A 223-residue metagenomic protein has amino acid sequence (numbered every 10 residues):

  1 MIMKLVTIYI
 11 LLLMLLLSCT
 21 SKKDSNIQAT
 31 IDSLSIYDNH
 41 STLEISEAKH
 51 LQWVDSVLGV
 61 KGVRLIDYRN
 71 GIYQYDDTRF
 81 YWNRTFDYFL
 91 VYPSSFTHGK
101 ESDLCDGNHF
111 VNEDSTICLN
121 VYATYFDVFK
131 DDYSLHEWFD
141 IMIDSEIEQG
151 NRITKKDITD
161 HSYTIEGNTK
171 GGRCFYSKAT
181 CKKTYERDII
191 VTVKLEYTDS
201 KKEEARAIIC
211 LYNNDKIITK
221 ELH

Functional and structural regions predicted by a protein language model:
M1-I8, K22: Positively charged n-region of N-terminal signal peptides that target proteins for export
V6-L17: Sec-dependent N-terminal signal peptides
T20-I117, T169, K183-H223: N-terminal targeting sequences that direct proteins away from the cytosol to non-cytosolic compartments
W82, T124-F129: Second-shell loop/turn segments in exported
Y92-S94, S115-T116, K130-M142: First exposed extracellular module after export/assembly in secreted or surface-exposed proteins
S115-F126: Acidic/histidine-rich, surface-exposed loop or edge segments in extracytoplasmic proteins
D140-S200: Signature of long, low-cysteine stretches enriched in small and polar/charged residues
